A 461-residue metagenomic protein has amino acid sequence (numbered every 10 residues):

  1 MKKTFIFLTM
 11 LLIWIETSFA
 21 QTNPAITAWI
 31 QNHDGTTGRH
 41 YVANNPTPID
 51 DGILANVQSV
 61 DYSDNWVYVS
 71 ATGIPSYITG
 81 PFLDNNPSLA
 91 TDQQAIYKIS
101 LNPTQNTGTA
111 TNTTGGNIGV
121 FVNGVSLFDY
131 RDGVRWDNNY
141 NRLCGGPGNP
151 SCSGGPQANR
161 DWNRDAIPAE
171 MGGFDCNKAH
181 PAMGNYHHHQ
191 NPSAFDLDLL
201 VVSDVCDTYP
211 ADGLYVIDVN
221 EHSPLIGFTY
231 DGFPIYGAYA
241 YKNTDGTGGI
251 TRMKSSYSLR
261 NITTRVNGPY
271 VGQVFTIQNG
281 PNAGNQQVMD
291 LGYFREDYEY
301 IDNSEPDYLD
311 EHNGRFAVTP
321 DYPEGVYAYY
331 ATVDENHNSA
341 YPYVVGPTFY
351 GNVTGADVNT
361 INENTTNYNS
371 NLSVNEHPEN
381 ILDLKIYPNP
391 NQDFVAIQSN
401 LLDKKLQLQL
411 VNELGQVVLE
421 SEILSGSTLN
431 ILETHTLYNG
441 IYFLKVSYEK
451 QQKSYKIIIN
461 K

Functional and structural regions predicted by a protein language model:
M1-T22, V374: Bacterial Sec-dependent N-terminal signal peptides
F19-A20, E376-K461: C-terminal outer-membrane/trafficking sorting elements
Q21-D175: Solvent-exposed N-terminal domain segments of exported/luminal and surface proteins
V69-G115, G119-V122, P192-T244, P342-T348 (+1 more regions): A short, polar beta-strand/turn micro-motif
V122-V125, A182-F195, Y322-N338: Extracellular/lumenal glycan-associated surfaces
D132, G148, P156-Y209, Y230-D231 (+1 more regions): Core of folded catalytic or high-affinity ligand/protein-binding domains in predominantly eukaryotic proteins
D231-F233, A238, K242-G355: Extended, compositionally biased non-globular segments
T365-I381: Low-complexity, Pro/Thr/Ser/Gly/Ala-rich linker/spacer regions in secreted, extracellular modular proteins
